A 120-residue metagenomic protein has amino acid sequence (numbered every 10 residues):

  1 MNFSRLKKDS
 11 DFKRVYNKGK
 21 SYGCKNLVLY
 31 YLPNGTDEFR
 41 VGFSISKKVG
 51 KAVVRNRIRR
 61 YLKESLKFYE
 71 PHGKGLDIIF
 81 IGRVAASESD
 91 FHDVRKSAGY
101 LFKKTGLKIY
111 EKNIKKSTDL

Functional and structural regions predicted by a protein language model:
M1-L120: Positively charged, solvent-exposed patches that mediate nucleic-acid binding
